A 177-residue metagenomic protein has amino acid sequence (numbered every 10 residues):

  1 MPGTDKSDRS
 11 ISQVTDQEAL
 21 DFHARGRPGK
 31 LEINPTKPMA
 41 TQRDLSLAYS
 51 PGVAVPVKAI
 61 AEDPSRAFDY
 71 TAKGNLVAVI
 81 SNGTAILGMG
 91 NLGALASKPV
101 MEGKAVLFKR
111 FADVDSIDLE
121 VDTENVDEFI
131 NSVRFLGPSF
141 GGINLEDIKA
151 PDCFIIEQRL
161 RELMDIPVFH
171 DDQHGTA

Functional and structural regions predicted by a protein language model:
M1-P2, A177: Short intrinsically disordered, low-complexity coil segments enriched in acidic
P2-I166: N-terminal ligand-binding/catalytic initiation module
H170-A177: A glycine-rich, Thr/Ser-enriched phosphate-binding loop motif common to dinucleotide/cofactor-binding enzymes
